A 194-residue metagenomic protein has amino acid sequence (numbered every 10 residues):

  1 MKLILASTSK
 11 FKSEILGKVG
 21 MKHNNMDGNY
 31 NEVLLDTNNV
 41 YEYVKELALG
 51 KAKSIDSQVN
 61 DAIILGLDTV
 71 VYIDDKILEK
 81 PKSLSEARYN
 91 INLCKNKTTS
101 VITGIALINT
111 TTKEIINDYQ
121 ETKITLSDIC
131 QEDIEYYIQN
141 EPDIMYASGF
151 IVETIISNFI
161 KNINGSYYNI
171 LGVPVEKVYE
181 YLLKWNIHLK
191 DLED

Functional and structural regions predicted by a protein language model:
K2-M21: N-terminal beta1-alpha1 ligand-phosphate binding loop
L3-I4, V40-D194: Anionic-ligand binding patches
T8, G28, T110: Cofactor-binding loop segments of dinucleotide-utilizing enzymes, especially the Rossmann-like FAD- and NAD(P)+-binding
H23-N24, K190: A local structural micro-motif
N24-V33: A short beta-strand-loop structural module common to alpha/beta enzyme folds
L34-N39: Short, charged, surface-exposed secondary-structure boundary motifs
